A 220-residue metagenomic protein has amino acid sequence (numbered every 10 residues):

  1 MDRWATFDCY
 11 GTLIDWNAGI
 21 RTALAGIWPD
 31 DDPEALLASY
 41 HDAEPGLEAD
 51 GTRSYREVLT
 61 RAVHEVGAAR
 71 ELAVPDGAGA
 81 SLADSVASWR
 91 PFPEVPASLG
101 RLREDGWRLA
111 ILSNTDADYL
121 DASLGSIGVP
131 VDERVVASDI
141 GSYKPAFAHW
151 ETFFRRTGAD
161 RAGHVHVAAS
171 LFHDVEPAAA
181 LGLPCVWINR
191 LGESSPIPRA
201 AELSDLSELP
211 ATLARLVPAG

Functional and structural regions predicted by a protein language model:
M1-A5, N17, D31, H64 (+4 more regions): Asp-based, Mg2+/Mn2+-dependent phosphohydrolase catalytic module
D2-P93, G100, E104-D105, D116-D118: N-terminal helical cap/lid subdomain that shapes the substrate entry/recognition surface in HAD-like hydrolases
